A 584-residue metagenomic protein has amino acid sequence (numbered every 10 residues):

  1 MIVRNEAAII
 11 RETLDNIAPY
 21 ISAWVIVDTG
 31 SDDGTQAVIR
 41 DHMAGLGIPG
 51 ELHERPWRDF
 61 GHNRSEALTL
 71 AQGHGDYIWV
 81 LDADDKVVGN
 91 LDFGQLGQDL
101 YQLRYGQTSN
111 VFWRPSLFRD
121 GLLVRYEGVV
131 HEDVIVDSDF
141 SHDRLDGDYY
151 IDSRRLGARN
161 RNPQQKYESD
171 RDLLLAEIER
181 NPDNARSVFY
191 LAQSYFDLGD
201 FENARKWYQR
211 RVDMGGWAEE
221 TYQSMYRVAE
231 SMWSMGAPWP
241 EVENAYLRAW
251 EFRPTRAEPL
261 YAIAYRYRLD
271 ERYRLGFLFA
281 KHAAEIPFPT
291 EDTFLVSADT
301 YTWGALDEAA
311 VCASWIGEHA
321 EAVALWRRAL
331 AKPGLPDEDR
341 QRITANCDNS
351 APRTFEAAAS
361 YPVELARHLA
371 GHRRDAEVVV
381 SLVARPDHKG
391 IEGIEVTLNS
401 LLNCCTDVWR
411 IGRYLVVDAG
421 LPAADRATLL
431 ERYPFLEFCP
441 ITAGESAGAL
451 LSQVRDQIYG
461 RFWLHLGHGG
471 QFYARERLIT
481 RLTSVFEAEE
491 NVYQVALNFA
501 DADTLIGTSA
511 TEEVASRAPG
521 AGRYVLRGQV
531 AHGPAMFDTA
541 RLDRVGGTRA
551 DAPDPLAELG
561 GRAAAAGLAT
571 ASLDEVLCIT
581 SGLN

Functional and structural regions predicted by a protein language model:
D15-W24, V396-I411: Short, acidic, metal-binding catalytic loop of nucleotide-sugar glycosyltransferases
N16, D28-I39, M43, W57 (+2 more regions): A conserved acidic beta->alpha catalytic loop
S22-G30, H53, W409-L421, P440-I441: Short beta-strand/loop segment that forms part of the nucleotide-sugar
R40-E66, L70, R432-E445: Conserved donor nucleotide-binding strand/loop of the catalytic core
G61-L68, G75-L81, D85-K206, R210 (+3 more regions): Catalytic-site signature of metal-activated, phosphate-bearing donor transferases, centered on the GT-A/GT-A-like
S65-Y77, S452-F462: Active-site nucleotide-sugar/metal-binding loop of Leloir-type enzymes
N90-Q107, E476-Q494: Conserved donor-nucleotide/metal-binding helix-loop-beta segment in metal-dependent transferases, i.e., the alpha-helix
